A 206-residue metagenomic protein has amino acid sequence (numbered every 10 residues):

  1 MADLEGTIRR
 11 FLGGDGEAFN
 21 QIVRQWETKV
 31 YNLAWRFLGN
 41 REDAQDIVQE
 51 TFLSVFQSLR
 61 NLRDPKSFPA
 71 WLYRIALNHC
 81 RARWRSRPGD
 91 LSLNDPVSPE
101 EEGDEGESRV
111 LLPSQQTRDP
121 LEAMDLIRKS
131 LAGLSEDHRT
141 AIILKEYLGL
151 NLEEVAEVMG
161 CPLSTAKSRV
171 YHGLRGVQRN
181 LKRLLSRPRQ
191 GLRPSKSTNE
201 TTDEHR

Functional and structural regions predicted by a protein language model:
M1-K29, R36, Q115, K129-A132 (+2 more regions): N-terminal module of bacterial RNA polymerase sigma factors
M1-L4, D90-P120, S195-S197: Internal acidic/polar
R10, L91-S98, L126-K129, E157-G160 (+1 more regions): C-terminal edge and immediately downstream basic/flexible tail or linker adjoining helix-turn-helix-like DNA-binding
L12-Q21, Y31-E50, R63, L163: Short, charged helix-capping/linker segments at alpha-helix termini
E27, Y31, F52, S135 (+2 more regions): C-terminal flanking helix
N32, D46-L53, Q57, K66-N78: Structural recognition of an alpha-helix C-terminal capping motif at a helix-to-coil junction
E42, R128-T140, K145-T165, R179: Helix-turn-helix DNA-binding module
R60-D64, R74-D95, P120, H172 (+2 more regions): Arg/Lys-rich amphipathic alpha helix in sigma70-family domain 2
